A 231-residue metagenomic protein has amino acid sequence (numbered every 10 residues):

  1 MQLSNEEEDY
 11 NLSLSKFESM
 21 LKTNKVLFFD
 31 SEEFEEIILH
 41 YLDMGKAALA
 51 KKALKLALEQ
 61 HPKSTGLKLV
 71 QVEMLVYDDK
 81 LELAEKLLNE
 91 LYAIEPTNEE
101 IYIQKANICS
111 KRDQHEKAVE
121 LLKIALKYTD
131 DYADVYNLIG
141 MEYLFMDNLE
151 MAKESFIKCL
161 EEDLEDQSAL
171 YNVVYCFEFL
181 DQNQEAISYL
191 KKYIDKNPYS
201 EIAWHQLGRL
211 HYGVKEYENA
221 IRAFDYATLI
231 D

Functional and structural regions predicted by a protein language model:
S31, T65-G66, N98-E100, Y132-D134 (+3 more regions): Helix-start (N-cap) detector for alpha-helical repeat units in TPR-like alpha-solenoids, especially tetratricopeptide
D43, Y77, K111-R112, F145 (+2 more regions): Register position in tetratricopeptide repeats
A57, E90-L91, I124-A125, K158-C159 (+2 more regions): Canonical positions in the second alpha-helix
Q60, A93-E95, K127-T129, E162-D163 (+2 more regions): Structural marker of alpha-solenoid helical repeat scaffolds
